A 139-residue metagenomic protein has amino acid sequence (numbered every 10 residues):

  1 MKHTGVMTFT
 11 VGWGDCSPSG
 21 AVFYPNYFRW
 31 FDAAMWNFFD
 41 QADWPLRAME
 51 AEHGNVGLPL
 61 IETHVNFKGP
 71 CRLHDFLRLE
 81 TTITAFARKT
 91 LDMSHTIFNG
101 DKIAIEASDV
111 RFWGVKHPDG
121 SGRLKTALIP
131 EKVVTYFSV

Functional and structural regions predicted by a protein language model:
M1-L60, K116-V139: Hot-dog-fold acyl-thioester-processing enzymes
H3-M7, G54-T63, D75-L79, K89-M93 (+1 more regions): A generic structural signal for short beta-strands and their flanking turns/coil linkers
W13-D15, H64-G69: Short, well-ordered turn and helix-capping elements at secondary-structure junctions
G20, M35, R78-L79, G100: Proteins with a high burden of low-complexity, intrinsically disordered sequence enriched in S/T/G/P/A and R, requiring
F67, R72-F76, I83-V139: HotDog/MaoC-like acyl-thioester-processing domains
